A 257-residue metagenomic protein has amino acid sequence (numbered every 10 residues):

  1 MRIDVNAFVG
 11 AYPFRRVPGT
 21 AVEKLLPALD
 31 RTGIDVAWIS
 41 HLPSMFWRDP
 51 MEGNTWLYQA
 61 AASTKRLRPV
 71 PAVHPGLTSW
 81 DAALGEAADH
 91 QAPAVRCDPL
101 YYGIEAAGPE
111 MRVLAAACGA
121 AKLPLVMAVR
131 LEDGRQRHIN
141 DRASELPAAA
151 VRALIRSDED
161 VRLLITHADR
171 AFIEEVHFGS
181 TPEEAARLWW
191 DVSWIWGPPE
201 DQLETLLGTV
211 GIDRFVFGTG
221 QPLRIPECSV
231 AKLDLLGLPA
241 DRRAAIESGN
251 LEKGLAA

Functional and structural regions predicted by a protein language model:
M1-V9, P13, G19-V36, V210-V216 (+1 more regions): Mid-to-C-terminal alpha-helical segments outside catalytic/metal-binding sites
R2-V5, W38-H41, V70-A72, R96 (+3 more regions): Active-site neighborhood of phospho(di)ester-bond hydrolases with catalytic His/Asp-centered motifs
N6, L29, A37, L57 (+7 more regions): Divalent metal-coordination and catalytic microenvironments
A7-F8, E23-F46, R66-A72, P93-A94 (+1 more regions): Divalent metal-dependent hydrolysis catalytic cores, especially in the metallo-beta-lactamase
G10-Y12, S44-W47, G76-S79, Y102 (+4 more regions): Active-site environment of divalent metal-dependent phosphoester hydrolases
F14-P18, F46-M51, G134-E145: Short, flexible/disordered intra-domain loops and linkers
R48-D133: Active-site gating/metal-coordination segments in enzymes
P93-A94, G108-V216: Catalytic pocket-lining loop regions of alpha/beta-barrel enzymes, especially the amidohydrolase/enolase/GH5 lineages
